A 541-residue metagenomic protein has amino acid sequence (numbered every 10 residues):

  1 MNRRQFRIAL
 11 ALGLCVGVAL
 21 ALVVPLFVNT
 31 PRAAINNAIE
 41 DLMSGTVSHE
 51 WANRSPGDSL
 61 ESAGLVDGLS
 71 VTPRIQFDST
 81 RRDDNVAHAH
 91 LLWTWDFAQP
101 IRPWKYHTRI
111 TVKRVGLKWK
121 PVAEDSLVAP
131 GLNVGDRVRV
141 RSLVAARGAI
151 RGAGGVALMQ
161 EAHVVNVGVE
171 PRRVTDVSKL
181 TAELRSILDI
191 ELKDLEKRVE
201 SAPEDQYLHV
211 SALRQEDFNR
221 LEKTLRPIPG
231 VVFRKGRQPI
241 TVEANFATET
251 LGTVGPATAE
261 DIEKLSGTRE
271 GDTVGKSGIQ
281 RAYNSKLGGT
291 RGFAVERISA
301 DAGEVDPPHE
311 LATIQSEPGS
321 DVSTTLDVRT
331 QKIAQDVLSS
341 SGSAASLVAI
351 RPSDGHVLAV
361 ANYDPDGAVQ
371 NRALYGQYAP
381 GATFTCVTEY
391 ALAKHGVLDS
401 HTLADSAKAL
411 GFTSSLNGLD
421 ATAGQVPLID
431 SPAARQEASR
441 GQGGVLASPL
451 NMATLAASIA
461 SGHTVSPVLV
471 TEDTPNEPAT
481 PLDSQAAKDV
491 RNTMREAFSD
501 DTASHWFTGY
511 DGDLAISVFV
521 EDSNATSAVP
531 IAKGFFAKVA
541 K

Functional and structural regions predicted by a protein language model:
M1-N2, A382: Amphipathic, hydrophobic N-terminal targeting peptides for secretion and organelle import
N2-D41: Short, low-complexity N-terminal intrinsically disordered segments enriched in polar/charged residues
N29, A33, G45, A145 (+12 more regions): Soluble non-cytosolic domains of exported or imported proteins
T30, E40-H90: Short solvent-exposed beta->alpha transition segments
A33-S44, H49, S178-A182, S186 (+17 more regions): Solvent-exposed, polar/charged alpha-helical surfaces in well-ordered, non-transmembrane soluble domains, broadly
M43, S70, L338-S339, K408-G411: Short regulatory alpha-helical segment in sensory/regulatory domains of signaling proteins that mediates
V71-T80, H88-A344, S504-F507: Extracytoplasmic/periplasmic proteins that interact with beta-lactams or build/remodel peptidoglycan
A300-L311, S343-G381, V387-V529, F535 (+1 more regions): Beta-lactam-recognizing serine transpeptidase/beta-lactamase-like catalytic domain environment
